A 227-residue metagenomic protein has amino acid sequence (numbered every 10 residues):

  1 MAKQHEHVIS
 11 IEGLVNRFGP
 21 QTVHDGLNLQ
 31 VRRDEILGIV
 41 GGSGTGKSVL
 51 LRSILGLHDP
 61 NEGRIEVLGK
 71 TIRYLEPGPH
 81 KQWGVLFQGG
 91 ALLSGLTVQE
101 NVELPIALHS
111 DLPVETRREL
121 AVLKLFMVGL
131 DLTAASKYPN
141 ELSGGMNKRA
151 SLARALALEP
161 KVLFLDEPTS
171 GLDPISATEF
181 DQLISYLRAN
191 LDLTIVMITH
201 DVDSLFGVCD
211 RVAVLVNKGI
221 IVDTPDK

Functional and structural regions predicted by a protein language model:
L55: Helix-to-loop junction immediately C-terminal to a conserved catalytic motif
T71-G84, E115: ABC ATPase NBD coupling module
E115-T133: Conserved ABC ATPase "signature" region
Y138-L142, M146: Conserved ABC ATPase signature
E159: Conserved catalytic motifs of ABC-family nucleotide-binding domains
L163-D166: Catalytic Walker B motif of ABC-type/P-loop ATPase nucleotide-binding domains
